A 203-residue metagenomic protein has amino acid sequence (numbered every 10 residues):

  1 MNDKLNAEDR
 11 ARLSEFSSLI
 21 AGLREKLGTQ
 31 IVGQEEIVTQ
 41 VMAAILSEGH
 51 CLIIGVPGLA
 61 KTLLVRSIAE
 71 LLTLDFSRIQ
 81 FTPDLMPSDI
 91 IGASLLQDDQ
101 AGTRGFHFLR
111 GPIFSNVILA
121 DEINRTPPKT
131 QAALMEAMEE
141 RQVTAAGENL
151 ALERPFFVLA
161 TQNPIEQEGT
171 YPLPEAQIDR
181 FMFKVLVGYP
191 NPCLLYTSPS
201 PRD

Functional and structural regions predicted by a protein language model:
S17-H50: Pre-Walker A (pre-P-loop) alpha-helix and adjacent loop at the N terminus of AAA/AAA+ ATPase modules, a conserved
L46-F81: Walker A/P-loop
I54-P57, R78-Q80, Q100-L109, E140-P155 (+1 more regions): Conserved Walker
D75-L95: AAA+/P-loop NTPase substrate/partner-engagement loops
S88-P112: Short glycine-rich substrate-engagement loop in P-loop NTPases that contacts/grips substrate
S115-M138, Y171-P174, P192: Conserved AAA+/SF3 P-loop NTPase catalytic/coupling segment centered on the Walker-B
P172-G188: A short helix-turn-beta junction within AAA+ P-loop NTPase domains corresponding to the substrate/partner-engaging
Y196-D203: Conserved small/polar residues in nucleotide/adenosyl-binding loops
